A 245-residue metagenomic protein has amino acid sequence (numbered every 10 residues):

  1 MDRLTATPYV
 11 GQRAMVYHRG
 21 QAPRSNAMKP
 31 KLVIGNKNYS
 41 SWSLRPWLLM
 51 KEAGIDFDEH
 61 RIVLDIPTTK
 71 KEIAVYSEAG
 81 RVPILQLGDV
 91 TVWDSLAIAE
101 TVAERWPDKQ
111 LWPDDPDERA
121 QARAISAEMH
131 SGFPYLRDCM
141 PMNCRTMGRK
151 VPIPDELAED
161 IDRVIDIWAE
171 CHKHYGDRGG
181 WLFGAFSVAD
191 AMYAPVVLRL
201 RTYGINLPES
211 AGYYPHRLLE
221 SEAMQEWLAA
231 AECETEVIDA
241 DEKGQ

Functional and structural regions predicted by a protein language model:
Y9-Q12, Y17-H18, S25-P154: GST-like domain detector, emphasizing the conserved glutathione-binding G-site in the N-terminal thioredoxin-like
L32-I34, H60, G184, R201-T202 (+1 more regions): Short, contiguous strand/loop micro-motifs
W42, W93, W112, W168 (+2 more regions): Tryptophan-centric aromatic hotspots in well-structured domains and transmembrane helices
L85, C144-K150, W181, C233-A240: Short alpha-helical linear motifs
F133-E222: GST-like fold's C-terminal all-alpha helical module
A211-Q245: Long hydrophobic alpha-helical segments typical of transmembrane helices together with their membrane-interfacial
